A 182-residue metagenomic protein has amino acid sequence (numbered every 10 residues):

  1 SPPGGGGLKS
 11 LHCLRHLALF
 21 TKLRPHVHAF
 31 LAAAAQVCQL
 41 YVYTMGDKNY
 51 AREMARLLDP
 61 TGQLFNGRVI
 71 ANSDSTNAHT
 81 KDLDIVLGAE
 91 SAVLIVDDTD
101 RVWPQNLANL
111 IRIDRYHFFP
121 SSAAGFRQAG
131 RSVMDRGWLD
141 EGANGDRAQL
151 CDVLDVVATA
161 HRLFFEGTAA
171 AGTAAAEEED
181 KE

Functional and structural regions predicted by a protein language model:
S1-E182: HAD-like aspartate-dependent phosphatase fold
